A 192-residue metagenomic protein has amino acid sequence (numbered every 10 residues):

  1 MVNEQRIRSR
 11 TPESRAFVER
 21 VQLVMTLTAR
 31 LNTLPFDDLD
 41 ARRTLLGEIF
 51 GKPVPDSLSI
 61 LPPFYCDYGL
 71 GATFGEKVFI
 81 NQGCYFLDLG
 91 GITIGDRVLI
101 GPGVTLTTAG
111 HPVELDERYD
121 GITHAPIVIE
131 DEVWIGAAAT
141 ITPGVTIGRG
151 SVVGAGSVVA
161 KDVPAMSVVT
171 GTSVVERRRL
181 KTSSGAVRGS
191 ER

Functional and structural regions predicted by a protein language model:
M1-S57, S173-R192: Terminal amphipathic alpha-helical/low-complexity segments used for targeting or macromolecular assembly
F64-F74, F79-T146, T172-R192: Flexible, glycine/small-residue-enriched loop-and-beta-strand segment within the central core of proteins
V145-G148, V163: Extended beta-solenoid/beta-helix repeat architectures
P164-A165, T170-S173: Acidic, glycine-centered active-site loop in nucleotide-sugar glycosyltransferases
